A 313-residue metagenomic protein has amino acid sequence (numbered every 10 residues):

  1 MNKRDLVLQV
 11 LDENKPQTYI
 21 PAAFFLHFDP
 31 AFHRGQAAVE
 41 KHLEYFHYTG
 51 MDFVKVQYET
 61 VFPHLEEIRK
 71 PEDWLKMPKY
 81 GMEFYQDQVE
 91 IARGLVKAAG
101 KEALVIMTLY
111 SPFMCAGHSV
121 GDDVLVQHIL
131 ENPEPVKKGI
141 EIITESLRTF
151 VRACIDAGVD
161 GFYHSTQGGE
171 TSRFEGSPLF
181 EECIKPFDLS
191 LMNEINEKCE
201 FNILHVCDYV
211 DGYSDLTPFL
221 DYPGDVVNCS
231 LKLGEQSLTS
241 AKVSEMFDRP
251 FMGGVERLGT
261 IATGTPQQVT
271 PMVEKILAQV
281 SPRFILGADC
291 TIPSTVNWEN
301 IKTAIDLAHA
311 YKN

Functional and structural regions predicted by a protein language model:
M1-F32, Q36, K41, D52-V56 (+1 more regions): Active-site loop segments of alpha/beta catalytic cores
R34-V39, H64-P71: Glycine-rich loop at the start of a catalytic domain that most often binds anionic cofactors/ligands
F46: CN hydrolase (nitrilase-like) catalytic-core segments centered on the catalytic cysteine and neighboring Lys/Glu
T49-L65: Short N-terminal amphipathic alpha-helices
E72-K76, G81: Aromatic-lined substrate-binding rim segments of carbohydrate-active enzymes
